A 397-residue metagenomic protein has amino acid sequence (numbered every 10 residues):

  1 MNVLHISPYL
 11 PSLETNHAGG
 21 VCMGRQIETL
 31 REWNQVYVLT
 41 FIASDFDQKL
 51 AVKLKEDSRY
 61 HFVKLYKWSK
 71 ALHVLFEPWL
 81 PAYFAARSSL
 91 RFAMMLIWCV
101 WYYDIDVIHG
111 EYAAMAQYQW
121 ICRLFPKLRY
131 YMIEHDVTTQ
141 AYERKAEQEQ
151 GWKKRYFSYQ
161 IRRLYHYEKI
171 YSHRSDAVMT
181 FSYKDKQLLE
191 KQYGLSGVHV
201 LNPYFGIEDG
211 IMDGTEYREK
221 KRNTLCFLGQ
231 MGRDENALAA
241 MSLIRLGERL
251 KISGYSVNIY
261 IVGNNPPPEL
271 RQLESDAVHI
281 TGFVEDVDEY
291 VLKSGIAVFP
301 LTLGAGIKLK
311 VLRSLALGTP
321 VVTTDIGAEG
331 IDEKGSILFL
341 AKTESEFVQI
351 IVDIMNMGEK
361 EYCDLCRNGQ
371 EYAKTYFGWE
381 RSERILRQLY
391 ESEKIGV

Functional and structural regions predicted by a protein language model:
M1-Y60: N-terminal subdomain of nucleotide-sugar transferases
C22, N202-Q272, I280, V284-E285 (+1 more regions): Conserved catalytic-core segment of nucleotide-activated headgroup transferases in glycan assembly
S69-A82, Y131-H166: Acceptor-binding helix/loop patch of EC 2.4 sugar-transfer enzymes, predominantly nucleotide-sugar-dependent
R129-Y131, S158-I161, Y165, K169-M212: Donor nucleotide-sugar binding/catalytic pocket of nucleotide-sugar-dependent glycosyltransferases
L292-G306, L317-T319: Acidic donor-binding loop of glycosyltransferase active sites
K310-R313, P320-T324: Short hydrophobic beta-strand element within catalytic cores of glycosyltransferases and related nucleotide-activated
I337-S345, D353-E359: Conserved acidic donor-binding segment of nucleotide-sugar-dependent glycosyltransferases
K360-E391: A charged, aromatic-enriched C-terminal amphipathic alpha-helix characteristic of glycosyltransferases across folds
